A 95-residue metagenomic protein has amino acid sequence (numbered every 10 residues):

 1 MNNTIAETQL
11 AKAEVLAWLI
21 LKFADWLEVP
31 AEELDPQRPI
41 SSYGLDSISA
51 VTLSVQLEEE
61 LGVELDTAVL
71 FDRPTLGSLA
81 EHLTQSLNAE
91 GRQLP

Functional and structural regions predicted by a protein language model:
M1-P95: Flexible, low-complexity inter-domain linkers and amphipathic docking helices that mediate domain-domain
